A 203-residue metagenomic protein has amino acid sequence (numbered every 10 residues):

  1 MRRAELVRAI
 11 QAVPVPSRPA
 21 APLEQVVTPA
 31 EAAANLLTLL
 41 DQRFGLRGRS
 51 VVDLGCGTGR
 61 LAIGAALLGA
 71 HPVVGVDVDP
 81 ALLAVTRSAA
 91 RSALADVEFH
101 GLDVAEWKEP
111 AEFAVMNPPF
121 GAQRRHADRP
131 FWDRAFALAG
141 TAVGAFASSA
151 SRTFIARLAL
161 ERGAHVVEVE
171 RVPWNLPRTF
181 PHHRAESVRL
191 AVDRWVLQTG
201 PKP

Functional and structural regions predicted by a protein language model:
M1-V52, L61-I63: S-adenosyl-L-methionine
G55: Conserved glycine-centered beta->alpha loop in an early N-terminal alpha/beta scaffold
T58-A70: Conserved SAM-binding loop of SAM-dependent methyltransferases across substrates and taxa, primarily the Class I
H71, A93-V97, A164: A short helix-to-beta-strand connector/capping loop
P72-D77: Conserved SAM-binding motif I beta-strand of class I
A81-L82: Conserved short alpha-helix immediately C-terminal to the canonical SAM/SAH-binding motif I of Rossmann-like
T86-R87: Conserved SAM-binding loop
G101-W195: S-adenosylmethionine
